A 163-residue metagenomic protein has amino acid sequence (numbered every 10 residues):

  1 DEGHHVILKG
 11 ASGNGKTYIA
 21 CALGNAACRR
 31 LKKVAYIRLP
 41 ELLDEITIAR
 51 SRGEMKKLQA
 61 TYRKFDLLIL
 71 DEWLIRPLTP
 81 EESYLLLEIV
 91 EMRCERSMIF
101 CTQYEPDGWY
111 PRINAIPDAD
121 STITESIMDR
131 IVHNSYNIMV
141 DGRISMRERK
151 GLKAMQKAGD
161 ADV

Functional and structural regions predicted by a protein language model:
D1-G3, R30, Y62-F65, R93-R96: Short loop/turn elements that form and flank the Walker-type P-loop nucleotide-binding site in RecA-like NTPase cores
G3-I19: Walker A/P-loop nucleotide-binding motif
T17, C21-G24, L43: Hydrophobic, well-ordered secondary-structure segments
I19, A26, I89-M92: Hydrophobic/aromatic ligand-binding patch that stacks against planar heteroaromatic rings of cofactors or nucleotides
G24-I37: Post-Walker A helix-loop "phosphate-sensing" segment adjacent to the P-loop in P-loop NTPases
K33, E41-A49, G53-A60, W73-V163: Replace "adjacent to P-loop NTPase cores in ATP/GTP-dependent enzymes" with "adjacent to NTP-binding cores
